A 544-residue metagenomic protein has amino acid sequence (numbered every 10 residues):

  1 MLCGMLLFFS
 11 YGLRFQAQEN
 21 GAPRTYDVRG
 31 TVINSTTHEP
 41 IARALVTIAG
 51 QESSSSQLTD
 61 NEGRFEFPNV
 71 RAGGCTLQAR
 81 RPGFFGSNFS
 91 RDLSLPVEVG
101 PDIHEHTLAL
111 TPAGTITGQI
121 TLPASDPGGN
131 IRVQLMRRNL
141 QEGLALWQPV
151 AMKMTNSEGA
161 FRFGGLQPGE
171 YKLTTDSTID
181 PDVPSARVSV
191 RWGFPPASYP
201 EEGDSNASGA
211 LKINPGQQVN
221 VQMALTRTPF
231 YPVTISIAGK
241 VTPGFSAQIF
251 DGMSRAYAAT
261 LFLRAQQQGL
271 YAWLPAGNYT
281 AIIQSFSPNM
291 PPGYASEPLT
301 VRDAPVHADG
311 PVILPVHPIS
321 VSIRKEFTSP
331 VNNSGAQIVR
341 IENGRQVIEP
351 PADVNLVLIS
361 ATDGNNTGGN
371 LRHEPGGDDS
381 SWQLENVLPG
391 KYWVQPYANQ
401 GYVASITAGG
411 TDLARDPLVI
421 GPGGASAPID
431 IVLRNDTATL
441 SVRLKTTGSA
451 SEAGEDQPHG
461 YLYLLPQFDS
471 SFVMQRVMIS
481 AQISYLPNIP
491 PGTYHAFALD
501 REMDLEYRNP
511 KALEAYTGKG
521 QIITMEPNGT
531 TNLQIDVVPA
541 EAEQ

Functional and structural regions predicted by a protein language model:
M1-Q544: Long luminal/extracellular ectodomains of secretory-pathway precursor proteins
